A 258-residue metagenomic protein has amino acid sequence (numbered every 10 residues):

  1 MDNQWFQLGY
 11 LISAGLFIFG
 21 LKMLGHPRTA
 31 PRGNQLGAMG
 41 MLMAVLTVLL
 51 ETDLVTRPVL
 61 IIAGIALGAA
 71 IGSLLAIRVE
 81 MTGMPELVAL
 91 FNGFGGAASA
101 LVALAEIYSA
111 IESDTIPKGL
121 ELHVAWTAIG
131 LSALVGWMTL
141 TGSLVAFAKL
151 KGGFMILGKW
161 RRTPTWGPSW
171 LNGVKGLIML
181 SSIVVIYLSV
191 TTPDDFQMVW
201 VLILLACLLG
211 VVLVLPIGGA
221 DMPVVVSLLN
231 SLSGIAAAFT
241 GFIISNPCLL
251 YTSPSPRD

Functional and structural regions predicted by a protein language model:
M1-P58: N-terminal transmembrane signal-anchor/hairpin module of polytopic inner-membrane proteins
D2-A14, V55-G68, I129-W137, D195-L204: Structural signature of hydrophobic alpha-helical transmembrane segments
F17-T29, A70-L87, S143-W160, L209-G219: C-terminal ends of transmembrane helices
P31-M39, M84-G95, P168-V174, V224-L229: Cytoplasmic-side transmembrane-helix entry/capping segments in multi-pass membrane proteins
G40-A44, L60, G64, G68 (+5 more regions): Alpha-helical transmembrane segments in multi-pass membrane proteins
V48-I62, L74-G83, V102-P117: Transmembrane alpha-helix boundary signature
I107-I116, S233-L250: Transmembrane helix-loop junctions at the membrane interface of multipass transporters and ion channels
Y251-D258: Conserved small/polar residues in nucleotide/adenosyl-binding loops
